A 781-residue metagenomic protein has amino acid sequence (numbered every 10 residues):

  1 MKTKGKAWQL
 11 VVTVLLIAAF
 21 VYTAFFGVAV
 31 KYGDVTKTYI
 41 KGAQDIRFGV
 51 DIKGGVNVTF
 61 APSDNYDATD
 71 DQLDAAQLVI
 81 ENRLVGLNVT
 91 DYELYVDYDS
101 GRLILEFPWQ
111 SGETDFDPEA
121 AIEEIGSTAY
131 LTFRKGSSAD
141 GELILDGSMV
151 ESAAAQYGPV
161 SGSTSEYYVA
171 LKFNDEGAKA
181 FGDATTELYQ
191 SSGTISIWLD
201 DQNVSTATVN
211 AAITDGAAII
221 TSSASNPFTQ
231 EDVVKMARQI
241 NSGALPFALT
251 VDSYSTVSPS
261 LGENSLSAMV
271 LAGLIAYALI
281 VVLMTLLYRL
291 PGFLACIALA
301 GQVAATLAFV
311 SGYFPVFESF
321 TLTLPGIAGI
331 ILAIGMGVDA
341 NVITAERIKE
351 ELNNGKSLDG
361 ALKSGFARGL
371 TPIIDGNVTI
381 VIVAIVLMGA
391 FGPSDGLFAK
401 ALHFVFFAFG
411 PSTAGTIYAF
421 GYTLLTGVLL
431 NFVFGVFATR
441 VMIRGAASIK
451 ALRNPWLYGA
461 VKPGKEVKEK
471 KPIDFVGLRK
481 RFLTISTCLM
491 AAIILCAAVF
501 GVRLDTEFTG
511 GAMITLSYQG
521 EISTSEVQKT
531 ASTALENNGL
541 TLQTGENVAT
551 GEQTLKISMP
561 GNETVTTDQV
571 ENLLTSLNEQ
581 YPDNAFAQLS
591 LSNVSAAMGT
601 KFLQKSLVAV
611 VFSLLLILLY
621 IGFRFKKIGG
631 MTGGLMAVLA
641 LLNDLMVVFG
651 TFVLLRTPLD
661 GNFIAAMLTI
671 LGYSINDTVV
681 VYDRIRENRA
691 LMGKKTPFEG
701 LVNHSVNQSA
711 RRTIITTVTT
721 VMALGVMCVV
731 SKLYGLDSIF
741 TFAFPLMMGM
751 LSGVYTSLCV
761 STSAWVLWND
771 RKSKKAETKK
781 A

Functional and structural regions predicted by a protein language model:
M1-A781: A structural signal for conserved, well-ordered secondary-structure elements that form binding/interaction cores
